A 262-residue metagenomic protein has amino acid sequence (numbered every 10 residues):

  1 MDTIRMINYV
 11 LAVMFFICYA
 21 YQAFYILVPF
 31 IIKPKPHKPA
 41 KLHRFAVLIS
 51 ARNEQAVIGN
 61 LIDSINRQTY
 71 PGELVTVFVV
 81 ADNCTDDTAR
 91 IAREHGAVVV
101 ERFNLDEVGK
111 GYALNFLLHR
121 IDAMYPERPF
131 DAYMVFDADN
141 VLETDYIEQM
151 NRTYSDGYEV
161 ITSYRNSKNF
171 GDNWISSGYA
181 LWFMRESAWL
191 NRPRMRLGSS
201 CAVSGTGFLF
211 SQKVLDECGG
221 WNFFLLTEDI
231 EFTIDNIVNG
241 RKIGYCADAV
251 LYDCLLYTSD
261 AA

Functional and structural regions predicted by a protein language model:
M1-K41, A92: N-terminal membrane-anchoring/stem segments of glycan-assembly enzymes
R44-A46, T76, E231: Cell-envelope/extracellular polymer assembly enzymes that use nucleotide-activated donors
V57-G59, D86-R93, D145: Acidic helix N-cap motif at the loop->helix transition within catalytic regions of sugar-transfer enzymes
D63-L74: Short, acidic, metal-binding catalytic loop of nucleotide-sugar glycosyltransferases
A81-A89, N104-D106, V141: A conserved acidic beta->alpha catalytic loop
F103-P126, F130, T144-L226: Long helical/loop segments within the catalytic core of UDP-sugar-dependent glycosyltransferases, especially the large
E127-D139: Short beta-strand-to-loop acidic/aromatic patch adjacent to the donor-nucleotide binding site
Y257-A262: Conserved small/polar residues in nucleotide/adenosyl-binding loops
